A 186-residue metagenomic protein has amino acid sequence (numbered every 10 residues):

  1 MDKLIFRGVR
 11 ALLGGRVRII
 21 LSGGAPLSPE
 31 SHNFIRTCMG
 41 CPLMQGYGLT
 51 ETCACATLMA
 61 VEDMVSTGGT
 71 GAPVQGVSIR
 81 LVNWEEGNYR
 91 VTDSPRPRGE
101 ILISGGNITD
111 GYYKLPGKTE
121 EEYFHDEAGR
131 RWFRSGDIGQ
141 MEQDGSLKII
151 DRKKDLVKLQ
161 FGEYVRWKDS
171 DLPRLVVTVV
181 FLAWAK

Functional and structural regions predicted by a protein language model:
M1-S66, S78: Gly/Ser/Thr-rich phosphate-binding loop
G15, C41, R96, F133 (+1 more regions): Structured loop/turn residues at beta-strand edges in well-structured enzyme cores
I19, E100, F181-A183: Residues at the N-termini of beta-strands
S31, I35, L43, E51-A54 (+4 more regions): Extended, hydrophobic alpha-helical segments in both membrane/secreted and soluble proteins
T67-P73, R130: Short Gly/Pro-enriched turn/cap motifs at secondary-structure boundaries
R80-V82, G139: Conserved positions in beta-strands of structured domains
G87-L159: Conserved ATP-binding/catalytic segment of the ANL
G136-I138, V177-K186: C-terminal boundary motif of the adenylate-forming
